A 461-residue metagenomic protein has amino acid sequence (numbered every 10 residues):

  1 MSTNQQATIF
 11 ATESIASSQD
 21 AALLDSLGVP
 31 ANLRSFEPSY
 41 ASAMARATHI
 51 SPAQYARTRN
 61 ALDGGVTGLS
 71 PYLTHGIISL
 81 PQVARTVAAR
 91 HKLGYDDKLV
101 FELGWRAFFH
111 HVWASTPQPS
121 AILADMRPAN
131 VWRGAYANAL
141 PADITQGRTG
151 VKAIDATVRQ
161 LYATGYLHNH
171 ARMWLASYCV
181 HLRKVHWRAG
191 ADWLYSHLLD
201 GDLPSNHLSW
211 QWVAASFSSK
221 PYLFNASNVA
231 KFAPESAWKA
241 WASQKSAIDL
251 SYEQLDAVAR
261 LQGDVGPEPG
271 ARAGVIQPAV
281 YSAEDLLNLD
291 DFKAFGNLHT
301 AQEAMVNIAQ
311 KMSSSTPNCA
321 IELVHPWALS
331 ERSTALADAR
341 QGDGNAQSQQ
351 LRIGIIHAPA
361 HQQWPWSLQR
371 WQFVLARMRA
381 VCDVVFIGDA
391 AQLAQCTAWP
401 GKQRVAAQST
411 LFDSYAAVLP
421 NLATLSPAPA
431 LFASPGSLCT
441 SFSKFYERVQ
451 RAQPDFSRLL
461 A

Functional and structural regions predicted by a protein language model:
M1-F101, W105, S115-P128, R159-Q160 (+3 more regions): Trp/Phe/Arg-rich N-terminal binding region typifying the photolyase-homology
L73, I78-P81, T86, G94-E303: Active-site-proximal binding-pocket segments
